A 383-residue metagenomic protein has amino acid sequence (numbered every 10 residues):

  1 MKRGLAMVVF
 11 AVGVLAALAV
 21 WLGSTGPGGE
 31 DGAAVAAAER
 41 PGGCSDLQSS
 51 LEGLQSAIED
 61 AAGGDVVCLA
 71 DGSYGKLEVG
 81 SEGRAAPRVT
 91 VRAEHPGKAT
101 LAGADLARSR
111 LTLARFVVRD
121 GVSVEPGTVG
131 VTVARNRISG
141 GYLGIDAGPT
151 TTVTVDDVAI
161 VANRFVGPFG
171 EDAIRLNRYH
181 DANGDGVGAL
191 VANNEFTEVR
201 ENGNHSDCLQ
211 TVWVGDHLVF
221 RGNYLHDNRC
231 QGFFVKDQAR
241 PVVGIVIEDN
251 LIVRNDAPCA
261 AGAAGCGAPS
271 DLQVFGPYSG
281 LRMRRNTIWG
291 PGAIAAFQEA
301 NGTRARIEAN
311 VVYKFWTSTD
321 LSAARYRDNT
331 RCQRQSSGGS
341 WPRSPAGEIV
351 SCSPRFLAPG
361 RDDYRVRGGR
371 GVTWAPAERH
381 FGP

Functional and structural regions predicted by a protein language model:
M1-A11: N-terminal export and membrane-targeting signals
A16-P41: C-terminal region of N-terminal signal peptides and the immediate post-cleavage residues of exported proteins
V35-G64: N-terminal module-boundary/linker segments of secreted carbohydrate-active enzymes
E39-S45, D65-C68, N301-P383: Acidic, glycine- and Ser/Thr-rich low-complexity intrinsically disordered tracts in extracellular/secreted proteins
Q48-E52, D71, K76, G83-P126 (+3 more regions): Right-handed parallel beta-helix/beta-spiral solenoid domain characteristic of secreted/periplasmic
Q55, L101-A104, V118-S123, G140-V155 (+5 more regions): Extracellular beta-strand/beta-solenoid scaffold signature
A62, S81, A86, P96 (+21 more regions): Parallel beta-helix/beta-solenoid
F116, N136, V158, N163 (+8 more regions): Consensus "Asn ladder" position of solenoid repeat domains
